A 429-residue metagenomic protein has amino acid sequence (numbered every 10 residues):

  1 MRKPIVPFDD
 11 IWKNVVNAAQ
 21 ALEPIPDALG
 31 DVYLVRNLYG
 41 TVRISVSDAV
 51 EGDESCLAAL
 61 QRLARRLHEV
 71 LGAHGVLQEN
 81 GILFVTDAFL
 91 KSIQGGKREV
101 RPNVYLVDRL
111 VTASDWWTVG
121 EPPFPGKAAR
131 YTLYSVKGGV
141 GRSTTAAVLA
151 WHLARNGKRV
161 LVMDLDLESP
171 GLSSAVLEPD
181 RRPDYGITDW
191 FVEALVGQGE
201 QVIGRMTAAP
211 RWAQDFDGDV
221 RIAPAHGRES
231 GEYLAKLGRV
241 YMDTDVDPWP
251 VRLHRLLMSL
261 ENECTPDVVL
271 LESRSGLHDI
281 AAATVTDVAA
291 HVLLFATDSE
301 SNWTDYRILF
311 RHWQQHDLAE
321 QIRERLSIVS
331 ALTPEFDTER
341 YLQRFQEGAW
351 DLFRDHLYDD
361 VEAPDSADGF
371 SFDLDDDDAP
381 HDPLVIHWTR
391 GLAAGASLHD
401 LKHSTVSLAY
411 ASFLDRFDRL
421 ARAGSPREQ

Functional and structural regions predicted by a protein language model:
M1-L110, S114: Long, basic/Gly/Ser/Thr-rich N-terminal segments that mediate initial subcellular attachment or targeting
D10, S55-L71, A88-L90, N156 (+1 more regions): Conserved catalytic-core segment of NTP-binding enzymes
N37, E54, Q78-D87, G227 (+1 more regions): Beta-strand-loop-alpha "switch" segments that mediate conformational coupling across diverse proteins
A113-P125: Pre-Walker A adenine-sensing motif
G126-S169: Walker A/P-loop phosphate-binding motif and the immediately C-terminal alpha-helix
V148, H152, A175, A283: Active-site signature of alpha/beta-hydrolase-fold catalytic machinery across serine- and Asp/Cys-nucleophile hydrolases
L167-N262: P-loop/Walker-type NTP enzyme "switch/lid" segment
H381-Q429: C-terminal helical/tail subdomains of lipid-metabolizing enzymes
